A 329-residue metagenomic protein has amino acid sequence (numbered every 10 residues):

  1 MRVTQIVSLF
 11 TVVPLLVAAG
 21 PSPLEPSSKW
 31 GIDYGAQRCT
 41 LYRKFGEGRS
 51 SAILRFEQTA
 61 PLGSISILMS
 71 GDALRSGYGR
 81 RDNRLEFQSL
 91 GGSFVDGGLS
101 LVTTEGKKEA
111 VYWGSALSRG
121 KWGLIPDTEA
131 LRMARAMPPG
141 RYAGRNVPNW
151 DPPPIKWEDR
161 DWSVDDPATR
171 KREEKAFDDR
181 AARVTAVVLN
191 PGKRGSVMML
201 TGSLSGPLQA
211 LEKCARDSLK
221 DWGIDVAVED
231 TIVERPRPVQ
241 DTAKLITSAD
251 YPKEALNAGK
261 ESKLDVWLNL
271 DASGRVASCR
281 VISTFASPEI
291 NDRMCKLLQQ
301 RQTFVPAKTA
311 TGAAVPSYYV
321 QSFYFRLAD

Functional and structural regions predicted by a protein language model:
R2-L9: Sec-dependent signal peptide recognition, specifically the positively charged N-region followed immediately by
F10-A19: Hydrophobic h-region of N-terminal signal peptides that target proteins for export in Gram-negative bacteria
G20-G92: An ectodomain-focused feature that recognizes extracytoplasmic/extracellular
D72-S118: Predominantly extracellular/secreted and cell-surface proteins with exposed, flexible low-complexity segments
L101-I246: Internal interaction segment
V226-W267, D292-D329: Short proline/glycine- and basic residue-enriched helix-capping loop/turn segments at helix->loop/beta transitions
K253-E254, S283-E289: A short acidic/small-residue loop/turn micro-motif
D271, V276, T309: Short, acidic, Ser/Thr-enriched surface-loop or helix-capping motifs
